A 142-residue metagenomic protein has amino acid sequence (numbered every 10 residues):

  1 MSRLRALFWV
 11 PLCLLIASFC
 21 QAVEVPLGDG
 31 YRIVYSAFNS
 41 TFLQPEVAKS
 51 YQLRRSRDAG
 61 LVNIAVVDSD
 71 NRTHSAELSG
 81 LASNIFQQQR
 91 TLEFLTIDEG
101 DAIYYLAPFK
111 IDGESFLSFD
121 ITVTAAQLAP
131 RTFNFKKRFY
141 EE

Functional and structural regions predicted by a protein language model:
M1-W9: Bacterial N-terminal signal peptides that target proteins for export
A17-C20: N-terminal signal peptide c-region/cleavage motif recognized by signal peptidases
A22-R57: Transition segment at domain starts
L61, E77, F116-D120: Short, conserved beta-strand segments of beta-strand-rich sandwich/propeller modules, principally
V62-A102: Mid-chain, structured segments of secreted extracytoplasmic proteins
L95-S118: Short, solvent-exposed, Trp/other aromatic-anchored flexible loops in extracytoplasmic proteins
K110, D120-R131: Short, exposed beta-strand-loop hairpins at the edges of beta-sheets in extracellular/periplasmic proteins
A129-F139: Edge beta-strands of extracellular beta-sandwich domains
